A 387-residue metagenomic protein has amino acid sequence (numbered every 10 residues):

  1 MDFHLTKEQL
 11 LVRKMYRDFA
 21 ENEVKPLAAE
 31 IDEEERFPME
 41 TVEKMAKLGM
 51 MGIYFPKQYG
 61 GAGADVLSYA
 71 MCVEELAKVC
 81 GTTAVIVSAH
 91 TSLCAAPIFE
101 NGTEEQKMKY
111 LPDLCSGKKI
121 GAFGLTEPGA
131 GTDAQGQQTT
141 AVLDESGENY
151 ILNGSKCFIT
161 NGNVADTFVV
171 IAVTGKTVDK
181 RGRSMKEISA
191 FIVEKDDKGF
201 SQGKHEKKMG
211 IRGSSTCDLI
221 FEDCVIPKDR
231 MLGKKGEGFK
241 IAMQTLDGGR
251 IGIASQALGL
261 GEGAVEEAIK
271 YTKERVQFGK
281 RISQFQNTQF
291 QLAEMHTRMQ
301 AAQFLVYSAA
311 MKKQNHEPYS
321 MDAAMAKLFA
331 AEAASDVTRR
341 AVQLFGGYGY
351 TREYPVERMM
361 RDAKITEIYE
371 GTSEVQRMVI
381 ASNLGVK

Functional and structural regions predicted by a protein language model:
M1-A89, N101-Q106, C115-K118, G131-A134 (+5 more regions): Alpha-helical interface subdomain recognition
G49, V73-A77, A172-V173, V193-K198 (+1 more regions): Short Ser/Thr-interspersed hydrophobic loop/turn segments at strand-loop and sheet-helix junctions that line or gate
A95-N101, F123, Q135: Flexible, glycine-rich active-site loops centered on histidine and acidic residues that chelate a metal or position
G117-L125, I171: A short, Trp-centered hydrophobic/proline-enriched beta-strand micro-motif
G129-T132, F158-N161, R181-R183, K208-S215: Short Gly/Pro-enriched turn/cap motifs at secondary-structure boundaries
G136-Q138, D196-V225: Flexible, small-/acidic-enriched active-site or ligand-binding loops
E148-Q202: A short core secondary-structure module
